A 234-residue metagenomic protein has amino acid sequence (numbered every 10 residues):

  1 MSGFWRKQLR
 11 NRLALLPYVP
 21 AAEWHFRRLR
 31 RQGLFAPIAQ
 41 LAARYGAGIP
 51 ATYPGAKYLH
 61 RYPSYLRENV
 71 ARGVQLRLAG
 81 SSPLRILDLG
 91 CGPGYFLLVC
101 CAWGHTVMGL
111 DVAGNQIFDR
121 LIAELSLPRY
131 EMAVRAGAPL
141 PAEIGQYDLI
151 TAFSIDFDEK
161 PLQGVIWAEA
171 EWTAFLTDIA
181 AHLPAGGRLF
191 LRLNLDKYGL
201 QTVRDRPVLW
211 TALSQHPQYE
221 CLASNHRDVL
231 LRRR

Functional and structural regions predicted by a protein language model:
R61-P83: Conserved alpha-helix/loop element of class I SAM-dependent methyltransferases that forms part of the SAM/SAH-binding
P83-G92: Conserved class I S-adenosyl-L-methionine
P93-W103: Conserved SAM-binding loop of SAM-dependent methyltransferases across substrates and taxa, primarily the Class I
C101-R129, V134-A136: Class I SAM-dependent methyltransferase SAM/SAH-binding core
L140-I150: A short acidic, Gly/Pro-enriched loop at the edge of an enzyme's catalytic core that lines a small-molecule cofactor
L149-E169: A short SAM/SAH-binding and catalytic strip from SAM-dependent methyltransferases
I166-A185: A short glycine-rich, Lys/Arg-flanked "PGG" loop and its adjoining helix->strand segment in the class I
G186-N194: Conserved beta-strand signature within the Rossmann-like core of class I S-adenosyl-L-methionine
